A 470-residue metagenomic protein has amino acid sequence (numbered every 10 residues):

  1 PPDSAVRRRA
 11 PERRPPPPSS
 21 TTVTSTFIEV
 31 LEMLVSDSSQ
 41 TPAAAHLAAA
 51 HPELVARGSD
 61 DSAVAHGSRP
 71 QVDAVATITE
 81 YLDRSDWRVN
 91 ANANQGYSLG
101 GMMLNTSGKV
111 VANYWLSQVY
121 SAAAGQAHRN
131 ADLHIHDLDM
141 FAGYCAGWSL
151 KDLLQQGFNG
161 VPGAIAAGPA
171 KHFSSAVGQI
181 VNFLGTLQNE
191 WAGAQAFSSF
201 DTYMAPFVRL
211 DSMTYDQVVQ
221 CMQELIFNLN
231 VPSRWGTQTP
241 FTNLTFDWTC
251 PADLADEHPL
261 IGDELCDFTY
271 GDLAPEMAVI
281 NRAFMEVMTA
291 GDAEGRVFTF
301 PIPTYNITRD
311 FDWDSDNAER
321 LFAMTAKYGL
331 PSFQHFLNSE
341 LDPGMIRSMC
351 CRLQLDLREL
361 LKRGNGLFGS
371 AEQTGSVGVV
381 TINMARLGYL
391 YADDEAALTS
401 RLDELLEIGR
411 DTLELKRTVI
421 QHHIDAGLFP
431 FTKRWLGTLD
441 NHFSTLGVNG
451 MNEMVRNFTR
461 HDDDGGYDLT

Functional and structural regions predicted by a protein language model:
P2-P18, E29: N-terminal, intrinsically disordered, basic low-complexity segments enriched in Arg/Pro/Ser/Thr
S19-T24: Intrinsic low-complexity, disordered N-terminal segments enriched in polar/charged/small residues
L34-D440, H461, Y467-T470: Conserved catalytic cores of very large enzyme subunits
D440-M454: Conserved phosphate/anionic-ligand binding catalytic regions in large, soluble enzymes, centered on
N457: Metallocofactor- and cofactor-centric catalytic cores in central/energy metabolism, strongly enriched
